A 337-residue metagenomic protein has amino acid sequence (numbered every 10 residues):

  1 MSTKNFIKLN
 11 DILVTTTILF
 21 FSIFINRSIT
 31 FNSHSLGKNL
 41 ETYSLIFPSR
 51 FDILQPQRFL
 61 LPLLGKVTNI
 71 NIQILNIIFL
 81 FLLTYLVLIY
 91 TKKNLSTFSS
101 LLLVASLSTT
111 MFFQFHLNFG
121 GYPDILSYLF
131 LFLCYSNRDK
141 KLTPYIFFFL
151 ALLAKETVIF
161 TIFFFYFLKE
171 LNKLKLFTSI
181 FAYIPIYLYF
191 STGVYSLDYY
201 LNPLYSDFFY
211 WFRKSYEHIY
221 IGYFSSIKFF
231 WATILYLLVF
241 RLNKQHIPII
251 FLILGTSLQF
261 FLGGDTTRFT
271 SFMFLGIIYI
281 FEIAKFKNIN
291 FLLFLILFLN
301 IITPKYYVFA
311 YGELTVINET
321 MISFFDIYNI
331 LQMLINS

Functional and structural regions predicted by a protein language model:
F21-I29, F59, N172-L252: Membrane-lumen/periplasm interface segments of specific transmembrane helices in polyprenyl phosphate-linked
F24-Y43, D52-L64, K155: Extracytoplasmic catalytic/substrate-binding loops of multi-pass membrane glycan-assembly enzymes
R58-L64, L101-L129, L153: Aromatic- and kink-enriched transmembrane "portal" helix at the membrane-lumen/periplasm boundary that abuts
N71-I78, F112-P123, Q259-F269: Membrane-embedded glycan-lipid processing machinery
I74-S96: Transmembrane-helix motifs of polytopic, lipid-linked glycan transferases
F119, T233-F286: Membrane-water interface signatures at transmembrane helix termini and the short loops that connect adjacent helices
I125-I146, F165, G276-I280: Specific aromatic-rich, kink-prone transmembrane helix
F132, L142-F167, A182, T256-S257: Membrane-interface alpha helices of multi-pass inner-membrane proteins
